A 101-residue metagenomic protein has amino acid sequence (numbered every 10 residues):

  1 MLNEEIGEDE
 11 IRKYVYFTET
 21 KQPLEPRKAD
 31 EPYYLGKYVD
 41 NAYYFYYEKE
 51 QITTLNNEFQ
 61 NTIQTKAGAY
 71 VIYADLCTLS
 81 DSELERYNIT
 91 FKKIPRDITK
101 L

Functional and structural regions predicted by a protein language model:
M1-L101: Accessory, often C-terminal, charged low-complexity segments
